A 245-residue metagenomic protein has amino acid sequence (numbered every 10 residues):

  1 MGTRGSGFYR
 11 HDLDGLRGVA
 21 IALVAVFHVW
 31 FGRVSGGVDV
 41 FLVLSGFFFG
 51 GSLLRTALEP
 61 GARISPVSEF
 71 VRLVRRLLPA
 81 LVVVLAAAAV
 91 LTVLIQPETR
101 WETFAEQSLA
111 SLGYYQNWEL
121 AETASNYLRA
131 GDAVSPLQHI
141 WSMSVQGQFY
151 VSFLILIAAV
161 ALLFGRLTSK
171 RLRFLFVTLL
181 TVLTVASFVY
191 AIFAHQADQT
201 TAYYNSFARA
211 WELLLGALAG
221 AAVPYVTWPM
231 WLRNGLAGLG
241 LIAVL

Functional and structural regions predicted by a protein language model:
M1-L245: Membrane-interface helix/loop caps of multi-pass membrane proteins
